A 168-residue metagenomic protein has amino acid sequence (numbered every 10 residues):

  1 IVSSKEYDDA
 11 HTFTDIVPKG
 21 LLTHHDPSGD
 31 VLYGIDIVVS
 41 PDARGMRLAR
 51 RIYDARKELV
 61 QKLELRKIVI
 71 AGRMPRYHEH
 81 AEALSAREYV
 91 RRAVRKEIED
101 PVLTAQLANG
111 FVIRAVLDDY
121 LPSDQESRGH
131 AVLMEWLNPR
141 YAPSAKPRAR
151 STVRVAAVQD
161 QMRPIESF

Functional and structural regions predicted by a protein language model:
I1-D36, R44, R51-D54, R73-E99 (+3 more regions): Conserved acyl-donor/pantetheine-binding loop and adjacent beta-alpha core of acyl/acetyltransferases and related
S3-K5, R76-H78, R140, Q159-P164: Feature marks short, surface-exposed loop/turn motifs that line or immediately flank catalytic pockets and channel
L32, L137-P143: Long, contiguous binding/interaction regions
V39, G45-K62, K67-I70: Conserved acetyl-CoA-binding loop-helix of GNAT-fold acetyltransferases
V102, H130, S151: Residues that flank catalytic or metal-binding motifs in active/ligand-binding sites
N109: Catalytic cores of secreted/periplasmic or lumenal enzymes
R128-M134: Short hydrophobic/aromatic beta-strand or adjacent loop that forms the aromatic wall/cage of a ligand/substrate-binding
A142-F168: Enzyme catalytic cores with a strong preference for nitrogen-chemistry domains
